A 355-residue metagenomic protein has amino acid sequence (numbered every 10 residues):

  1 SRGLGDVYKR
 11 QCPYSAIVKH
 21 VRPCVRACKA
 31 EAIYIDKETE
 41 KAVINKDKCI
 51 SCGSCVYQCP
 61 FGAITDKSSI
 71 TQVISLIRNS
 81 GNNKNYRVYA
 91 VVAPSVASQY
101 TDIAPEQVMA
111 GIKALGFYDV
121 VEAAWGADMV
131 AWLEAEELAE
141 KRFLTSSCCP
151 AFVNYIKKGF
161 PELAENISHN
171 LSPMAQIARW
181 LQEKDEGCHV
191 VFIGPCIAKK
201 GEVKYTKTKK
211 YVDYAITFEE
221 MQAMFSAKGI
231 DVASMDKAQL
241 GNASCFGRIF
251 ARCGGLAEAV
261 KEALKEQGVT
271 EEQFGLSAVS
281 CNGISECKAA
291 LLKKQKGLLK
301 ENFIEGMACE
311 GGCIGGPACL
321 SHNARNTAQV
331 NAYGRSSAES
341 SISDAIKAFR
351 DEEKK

Functional and structural regions predicted by a protein language model:
S1-R2, S15-V18, L144-T145, V153: Non-ligating segments of multi-cofactor redox enzymes
G3-Y8: Short, small-residue-biased leader/transition segments that mark boundaries at the very start of proteins
K9-A30, D47-F61, S147, G194-E202 (+1 more regions): Local cysteine-cluster metal-coordination motifs and their immediate loop/turn environment, predominantly Fe-S cluster
K19, E40, I50, I103-A104 (+1 more regions): Residue-level recognition of alpha-helix initiation/capping sites
A27, E31-Y34, D47, V120-A127: Charged, flexible boundary elements
I35-D36, D66: Short beta-strand "wing" residues that participate in macromolecule-binding interfaces
K37-V43: Short linker/helix segments within small regulatory modules
D66-K355: Iron-sulfur-associated redox domains of electron-transfer enzymes in respiratory and anaerobic energy metabolism
